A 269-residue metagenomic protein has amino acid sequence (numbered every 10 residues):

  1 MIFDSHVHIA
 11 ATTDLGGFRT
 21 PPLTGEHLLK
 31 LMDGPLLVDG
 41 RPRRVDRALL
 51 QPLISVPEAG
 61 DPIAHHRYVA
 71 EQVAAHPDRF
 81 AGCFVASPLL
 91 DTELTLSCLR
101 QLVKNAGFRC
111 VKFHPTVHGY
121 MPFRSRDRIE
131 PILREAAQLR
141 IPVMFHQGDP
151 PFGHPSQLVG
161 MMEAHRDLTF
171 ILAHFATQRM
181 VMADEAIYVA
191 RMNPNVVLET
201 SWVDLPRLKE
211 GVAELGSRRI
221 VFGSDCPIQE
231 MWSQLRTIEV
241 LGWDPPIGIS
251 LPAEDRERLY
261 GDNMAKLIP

Functional and structural regions predicted by a protein language model:
M1-S5, I9, D14-R47, S217 (+1 more regions): Mid-to-C-terminal alpha-helical segments outside catalytic/metal-binding sites
F3-V7, A48-L50, A81-V85, R109-F113 (+4 more regions): Hydrophobic faces of well-ordered beta-strands that scaffold small-molecule active sites in alpha/beta enzyme cores
H6, M32, V69, V73 (+9 more regions): Conserved, mostly hydrophobic/aromatic
A10-T13, S55-E58, L89-D91, T116-Y120 (+4 more regions): Active-site environment of divalent metal-dependent phosphoester hydrolases
T20-Q51, V56-A59, I63, R67-A74 (+1 more regions): Alpha-helical scaffold segments that flank or form the walls of functional sites
R47, G60-M144, V196: Active-site gating/metal-coordination segments in enzymes
G60-I63, R67, T92-L102, P122-I129 (+3 more regions): Distinct, well-ordered alpha-helical segments
F175-P269: H/E-rich (His + Asp/Glu) clusters that bind or coordinate divalent metals
